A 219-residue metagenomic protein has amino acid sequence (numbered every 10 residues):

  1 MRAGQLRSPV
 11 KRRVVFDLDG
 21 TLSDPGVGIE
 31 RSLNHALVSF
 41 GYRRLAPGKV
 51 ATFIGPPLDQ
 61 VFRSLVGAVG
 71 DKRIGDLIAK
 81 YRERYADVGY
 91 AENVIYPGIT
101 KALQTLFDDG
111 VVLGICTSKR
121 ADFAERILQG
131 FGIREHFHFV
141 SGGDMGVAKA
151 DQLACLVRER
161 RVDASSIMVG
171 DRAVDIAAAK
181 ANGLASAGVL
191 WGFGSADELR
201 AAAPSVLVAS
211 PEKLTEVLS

Functional and structural regions predicted by a protein language model:
S8-K101, D109: N-terminal helical cap/lid subdomain that shapes the substrate entry/recognition surface in HAD-like hydrolases
R13, K149-I176: Conserved Lys-Pro-Asp/Glu-containing loop-to-beta segment of HAD-superfamily phosphomonoesterases, centered on
T21, L33, A102-L128: Substrate-recognition element of Asp-dependent hydrolases with the DxDx(T/V) motif
R43, I133-H138, D163, S205: Conserved H-loop
K49, F53, R134-V147: A short, structured active-site edge motif that brings together acidic residues
L103-D108, V157, I176-K180: Surface-exposed amphipathic alpha-helices with a cationic face
S141, V206-S210: Short acidic-hydrophobic, aromatic-tinged amphipathic segments that line or gate anion-handling sites
M168-L207: Acidic, Mg2+-coordinating phosphoryl-transfer loop and its flanking beta/alpha structural elements, shared across
